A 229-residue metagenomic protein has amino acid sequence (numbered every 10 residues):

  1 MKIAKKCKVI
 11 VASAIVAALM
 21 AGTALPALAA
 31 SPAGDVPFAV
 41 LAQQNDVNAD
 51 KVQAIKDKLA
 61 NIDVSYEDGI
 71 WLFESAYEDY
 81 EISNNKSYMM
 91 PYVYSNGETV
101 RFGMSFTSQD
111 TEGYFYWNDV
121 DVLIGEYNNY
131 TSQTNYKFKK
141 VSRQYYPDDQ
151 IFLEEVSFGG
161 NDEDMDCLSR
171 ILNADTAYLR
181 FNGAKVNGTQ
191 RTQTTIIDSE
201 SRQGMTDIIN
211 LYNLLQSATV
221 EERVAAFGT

Functional and structural regions predicted by a protein language model:
M1-Q43, I171: Gram-positive cell-envelope targeting signals
A29-T229: A generic "folded-domain core" signal
